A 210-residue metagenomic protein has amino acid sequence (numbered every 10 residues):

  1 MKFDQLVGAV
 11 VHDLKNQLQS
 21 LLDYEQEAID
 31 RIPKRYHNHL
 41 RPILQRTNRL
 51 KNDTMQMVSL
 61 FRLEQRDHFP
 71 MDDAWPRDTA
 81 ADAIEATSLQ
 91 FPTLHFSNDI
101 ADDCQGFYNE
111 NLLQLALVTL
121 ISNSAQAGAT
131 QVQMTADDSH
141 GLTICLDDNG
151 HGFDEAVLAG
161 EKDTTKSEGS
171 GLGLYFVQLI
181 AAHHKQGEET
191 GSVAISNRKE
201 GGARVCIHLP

Functional and structural regions predicted by a protein language model:
M1-L14, S20: Conserved HAMP-HisKA connector
S20-Y24, H37-T93: Conserved DHp (HisKA) dimerization/phosphotransfer helix of two-component histidine kinases, i.e., the long coiled-coil
H95-C104: Conserved catalytic submotifs in the C-terminal HATPase_c
N123-A125: Short helix-loop "hinge" at the ATP-lid/N-box region of the Bergerat-fold HATPase_c
Q131-G141: Short beta-strand/loop element within the Bergerat-fold HATPase_c
D147-G171: Glycine-rich/acidic phosphate-handling loop/turn and adjacent ATP-lid/helix of nucleotide-binding kinase/ATPase domains
G173, V177, A181: Short alpha-helical Gxxx[C/S/T] motif in the catalytic ATP-binding
H184-N197: Glycine-rich ATP-binding loops of the HATPase_c
